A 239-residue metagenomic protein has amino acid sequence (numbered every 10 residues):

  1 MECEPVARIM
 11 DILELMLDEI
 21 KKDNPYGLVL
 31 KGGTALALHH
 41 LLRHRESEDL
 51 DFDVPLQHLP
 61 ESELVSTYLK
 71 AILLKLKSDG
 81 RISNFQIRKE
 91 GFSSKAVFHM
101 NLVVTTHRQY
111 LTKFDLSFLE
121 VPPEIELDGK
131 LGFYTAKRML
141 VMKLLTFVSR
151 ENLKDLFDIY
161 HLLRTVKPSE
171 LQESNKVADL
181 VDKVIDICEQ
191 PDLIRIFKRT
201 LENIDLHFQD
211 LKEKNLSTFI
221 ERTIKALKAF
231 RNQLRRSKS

Functional and structural regions predicted by a protein language model:
M1-L28, L38-L50, V54-S239: Structured mid-to-C-terminal alpha-helical surface segments
L30-T34: Glycine-rich beta-strand-to-loop/alpha-helix junction loops that act as flexible
